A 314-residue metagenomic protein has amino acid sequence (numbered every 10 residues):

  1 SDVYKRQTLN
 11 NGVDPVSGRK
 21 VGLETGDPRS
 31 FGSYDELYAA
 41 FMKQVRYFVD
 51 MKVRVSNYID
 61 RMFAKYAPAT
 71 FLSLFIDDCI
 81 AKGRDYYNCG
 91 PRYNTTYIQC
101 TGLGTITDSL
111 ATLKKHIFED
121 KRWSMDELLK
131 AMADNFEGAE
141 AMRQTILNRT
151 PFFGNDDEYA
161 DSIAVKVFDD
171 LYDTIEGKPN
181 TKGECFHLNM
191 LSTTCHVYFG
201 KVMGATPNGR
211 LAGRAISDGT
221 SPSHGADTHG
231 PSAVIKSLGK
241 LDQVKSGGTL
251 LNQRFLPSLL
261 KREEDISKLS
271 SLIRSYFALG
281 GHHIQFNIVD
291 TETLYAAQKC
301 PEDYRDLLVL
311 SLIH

Functional and structural regions predicted by a protein language model:
V3-Y4: Short, small-residue-biased leader/transition segments that mark boundaries at the very start of proteins
L9-R61, K65: Extended, well-ordered protein cores
T25, F71-Y87, A141-M142: Active-site-adjacent bridging/hinge elements
G26-M42, D85-T96, R149-D156, L251-S258 (+1 more regions): Glycine- and acidic
F31-Y38, L113-W123: Inter-helical turn/loop segments and adjacent helix faces that build the functional surface of alpha-helical bundle
V49, V53, I59-F63, R84-N88 (+1 more regions): Internal maturation/activation junctions in enzymes
R61-L72, I76, K166, L171-L312: Catalytic alpha/beta core of large soluble enzyme barrels
C89-T112, L312-I313: Conserved phosphate/anionic-ligand binding catalytic regions in large, soluble enzymes, centered on
